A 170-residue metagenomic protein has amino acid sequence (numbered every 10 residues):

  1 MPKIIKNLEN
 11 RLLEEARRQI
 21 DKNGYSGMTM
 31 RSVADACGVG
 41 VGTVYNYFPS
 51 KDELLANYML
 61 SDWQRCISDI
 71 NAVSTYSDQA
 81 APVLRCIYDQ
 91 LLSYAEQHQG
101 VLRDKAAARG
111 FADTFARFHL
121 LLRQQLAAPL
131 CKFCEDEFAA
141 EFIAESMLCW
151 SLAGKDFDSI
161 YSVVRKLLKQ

Functional and structural regions predicted by a protein language model:
M1-N23, G27-A36: Basic, helix-initiating cap at the start of DNA-binding domains
G27, S50-L55: Short amphipathic alpha-helical segment with a characteristic S/N-K-E followed by hydrophobic residues
C37-F48: Short hydrophobic/aromatic patch on the recognition helix
N57, S61, N71-E96: Hydrophobic alpha-helical connector segments
I67, C86, E96-Q97, G110-E141 (+1 more regions): Amphipathic alpha-helical packing segments from all-alpha helical-bundle domains
A72, R103-A112: Short linear capping/connector segments at secondary-structure termini
R103, C131-Q170: Hydrophobic/aromatic-rich alpha-helical bundle segments in the mid-to-C-terminal region
